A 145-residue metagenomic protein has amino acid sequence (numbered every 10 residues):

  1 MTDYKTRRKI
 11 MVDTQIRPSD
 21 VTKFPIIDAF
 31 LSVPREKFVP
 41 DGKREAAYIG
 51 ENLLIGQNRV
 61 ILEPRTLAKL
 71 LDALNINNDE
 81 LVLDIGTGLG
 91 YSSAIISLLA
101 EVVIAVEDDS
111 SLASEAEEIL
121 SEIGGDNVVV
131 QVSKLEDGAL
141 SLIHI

Functional and structural regions predicted by a protein language model:
M1-L83, L99, L112-E115: Class I SAM-dependent transferase core
T6, H144-I145: Generic early N-terminus positional signal peaking at residue ~5-7
N75-I143: Conserved nucleotide-cofactor-binding alpha/beta core module
